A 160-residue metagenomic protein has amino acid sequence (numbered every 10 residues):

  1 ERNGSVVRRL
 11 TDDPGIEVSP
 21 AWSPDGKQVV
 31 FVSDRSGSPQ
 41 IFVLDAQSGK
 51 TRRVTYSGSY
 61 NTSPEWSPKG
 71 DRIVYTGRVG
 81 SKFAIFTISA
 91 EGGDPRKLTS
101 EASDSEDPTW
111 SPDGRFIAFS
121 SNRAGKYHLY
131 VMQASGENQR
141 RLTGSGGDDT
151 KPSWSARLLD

Functional and structural regions predicted by a protein language model:
E1-D160: Sequence signature of WD/YWTD-type beta-propeller architectures
